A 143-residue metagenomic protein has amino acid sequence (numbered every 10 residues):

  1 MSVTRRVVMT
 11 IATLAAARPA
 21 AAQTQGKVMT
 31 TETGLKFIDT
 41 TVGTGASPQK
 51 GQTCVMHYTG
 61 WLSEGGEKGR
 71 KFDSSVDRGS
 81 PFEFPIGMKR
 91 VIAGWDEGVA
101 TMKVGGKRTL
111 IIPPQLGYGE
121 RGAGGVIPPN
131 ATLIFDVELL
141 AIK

Functional and structural regions predicted by a protein language model:
S2-K143: Cross-family detector of peptidyl-prolyl cis-trans isomerase
